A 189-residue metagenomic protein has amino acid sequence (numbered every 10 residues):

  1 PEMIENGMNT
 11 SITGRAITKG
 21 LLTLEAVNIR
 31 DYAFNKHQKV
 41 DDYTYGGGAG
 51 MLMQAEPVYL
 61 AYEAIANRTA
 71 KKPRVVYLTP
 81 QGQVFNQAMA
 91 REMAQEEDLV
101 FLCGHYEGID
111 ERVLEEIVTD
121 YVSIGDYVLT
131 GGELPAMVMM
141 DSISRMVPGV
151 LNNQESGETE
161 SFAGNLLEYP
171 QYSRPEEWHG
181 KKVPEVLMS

Functional and structural regions predicted by a protein language model:
E2-T69: N-terminal nucleotide/polyanion-binding subdomain common to many enzyme families
T10-R15, R91-Q95, I117: Short, solvent-exposed amphipathic alpha-helical segments in soluble enzyme and RNA/protein-processing domains
E25-V27, R74-V76, L99-V100, D120-V122: Hydrophobic/aromatic beta-strand patches that form the interior of the parallel beta-sheet core in alpha/beta enzyme
V40, Y45, F85, M93 (+3 more regions): Short clusters of hydrophobic/aromatic residues that line enzyme substrate/ligand-binding pockets
Q54-H105, E111: S-adenosyl-L-methionine/SAH cofactor-binding core of RNA-modifying enzymes
I109, V113-F162: Structured adenosyl-cofactor binding patch, chiefly the S-adenosyl-L-methionine
F162-S189: Long, charged alpha-helical interface segments
